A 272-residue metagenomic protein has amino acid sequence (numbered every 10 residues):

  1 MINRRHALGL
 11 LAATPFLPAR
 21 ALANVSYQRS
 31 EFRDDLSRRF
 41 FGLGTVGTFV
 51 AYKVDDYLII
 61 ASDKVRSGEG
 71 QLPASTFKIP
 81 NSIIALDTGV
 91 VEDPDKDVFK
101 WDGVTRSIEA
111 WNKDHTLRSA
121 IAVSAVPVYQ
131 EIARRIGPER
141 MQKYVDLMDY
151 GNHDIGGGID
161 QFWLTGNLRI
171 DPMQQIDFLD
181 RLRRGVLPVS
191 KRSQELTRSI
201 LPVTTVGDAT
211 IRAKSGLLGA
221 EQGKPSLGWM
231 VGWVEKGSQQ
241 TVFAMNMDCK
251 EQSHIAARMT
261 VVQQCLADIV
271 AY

Functional and structural regions predicted by a protein language model:
M1-T14: N-terminal secretory signal peptides and thylakoid transit peptides that target proteins across membranes
L22-L72: Beta-lactamase-like hydrolase cores
V25-S37, G70, R134-G137, R183-T210 (+1 more regions): Structured C-terminal helix/loop/strand segments within mature extracytoplasmic catalytic/sensor domains
V54-D56, K64-S67, T88-V90, K236 (+1 more regions): Solvent-exposed coil/turn segments that connect beta secondary-structure elements in extracytoplasmic/periplasmic
G70-P94, A120, F243: Active-site SXXK
D87-G103, V189-S193: Short, well-structured active-site flanking segments
E109, K113-L117, Y129-R184: Mid-domain, small-residue-enriched loop/turn segments at the edges of structured enzyme/sensor domains
T116-S124: Short helix- or helix-capping micro-motifs that position conserved polar/aromatic residues at function-defining sites
